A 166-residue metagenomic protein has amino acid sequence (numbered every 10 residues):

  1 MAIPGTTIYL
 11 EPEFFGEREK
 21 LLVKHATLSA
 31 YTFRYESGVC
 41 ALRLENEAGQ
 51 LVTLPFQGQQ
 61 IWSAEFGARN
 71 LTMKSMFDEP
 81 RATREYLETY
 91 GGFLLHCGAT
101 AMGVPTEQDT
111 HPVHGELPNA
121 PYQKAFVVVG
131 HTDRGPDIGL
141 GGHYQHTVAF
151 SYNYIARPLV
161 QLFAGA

Functional and structural regions predicted by a protein language model:
M1-G165: Surface-exposed acidic/polar loop and edge beta-strand patches at domain peripheries
